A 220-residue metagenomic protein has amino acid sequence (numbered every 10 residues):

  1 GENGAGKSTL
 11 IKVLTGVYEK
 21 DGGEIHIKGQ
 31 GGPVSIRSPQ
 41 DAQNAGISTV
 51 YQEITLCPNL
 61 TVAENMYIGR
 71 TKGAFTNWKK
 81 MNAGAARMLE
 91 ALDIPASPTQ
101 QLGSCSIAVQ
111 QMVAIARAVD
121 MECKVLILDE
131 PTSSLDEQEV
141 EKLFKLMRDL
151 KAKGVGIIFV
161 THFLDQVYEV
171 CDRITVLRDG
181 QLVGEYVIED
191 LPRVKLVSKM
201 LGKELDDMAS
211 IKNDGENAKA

Functional and structural regions predicted by a protein language model:
G1-A220: Glycine-rich phosphate-binding loops of nucleotide-dependent enzymes
